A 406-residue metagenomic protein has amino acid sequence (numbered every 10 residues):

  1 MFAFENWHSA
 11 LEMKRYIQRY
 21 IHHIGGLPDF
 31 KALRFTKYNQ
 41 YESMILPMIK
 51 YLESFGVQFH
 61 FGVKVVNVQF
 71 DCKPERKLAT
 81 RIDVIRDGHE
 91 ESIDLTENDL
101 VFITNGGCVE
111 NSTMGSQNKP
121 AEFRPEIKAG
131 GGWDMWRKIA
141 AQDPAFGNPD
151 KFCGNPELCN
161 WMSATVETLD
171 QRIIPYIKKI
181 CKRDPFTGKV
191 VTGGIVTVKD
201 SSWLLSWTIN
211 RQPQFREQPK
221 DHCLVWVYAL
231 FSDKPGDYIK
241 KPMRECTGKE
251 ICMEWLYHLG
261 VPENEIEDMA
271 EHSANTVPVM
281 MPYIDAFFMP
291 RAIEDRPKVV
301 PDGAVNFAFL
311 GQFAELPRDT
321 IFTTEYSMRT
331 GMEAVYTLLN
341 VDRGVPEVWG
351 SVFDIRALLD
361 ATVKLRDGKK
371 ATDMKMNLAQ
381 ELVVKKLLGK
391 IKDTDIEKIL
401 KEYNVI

Functional and structural regions predicted by a protein language model:
M1-E97: Active-site/ligand-binding neighborhood in enzyme catalytic cores
N6, A10-M13, K128-G132, V166 (+4 more regions): Intrinsic-disorder-associated interaction segments
H8-M13, T337, E347-S351, L400-V405: Membrane-interfacial terminal anchoring regions of lipid-handling membrane enzymes
I21-T36, N98-L100, N105-F353: C-terminal segments that line or cap access tunnels to active or ligand-binding sites in enzymes and enzyme-associated
V57, V261-N264, V405: Short aromatic/hydrophobic-glycine micro-motifs
G107, N111-T113, G311-F322, R356-A361 (+1 more regions): Short secondary-structure transition/capping segments
D150-C159, M376-I406: Long, low-complexity intrinsically disordered regulatory regions in eukaryotic signaling/cytoskeletal proteins
T337-D395: Active-site-proximal substrate-binding core of FAD-dependent oxidoreductases
